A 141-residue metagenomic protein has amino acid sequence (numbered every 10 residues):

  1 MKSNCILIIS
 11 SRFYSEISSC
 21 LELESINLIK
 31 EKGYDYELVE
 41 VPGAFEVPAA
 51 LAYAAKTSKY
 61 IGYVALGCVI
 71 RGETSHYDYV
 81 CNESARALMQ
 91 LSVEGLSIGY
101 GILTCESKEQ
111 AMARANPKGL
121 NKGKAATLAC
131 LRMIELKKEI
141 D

Functional and structural regions predicted by a protein language model:
M1-P42: Glycine-rich phosphate/diphosphate-binding loop of Rossmann-like nucleotide-binding domains
R12-F13, C68-V69, L103-S107: Short, ordered loop/turn segments at secondary-structure junctions
L38, G62-L66, S97-L103: Short beta-strand segments at enzyme active-site cores
V41-K56, I102-L103, S107-E109: Glycine-rich oxoanion-binding loops at beta->alpha junctions
A49-A87: Glycine-rich phosphate-binding loop
D78-T104, M112: Short, acidic/small-residue loops that bind anionic groups at enzyme active sites
E106-G123: Phosphate-binding/catalytic loops
L120-D141: A charged, well-structured terminal subsegment
